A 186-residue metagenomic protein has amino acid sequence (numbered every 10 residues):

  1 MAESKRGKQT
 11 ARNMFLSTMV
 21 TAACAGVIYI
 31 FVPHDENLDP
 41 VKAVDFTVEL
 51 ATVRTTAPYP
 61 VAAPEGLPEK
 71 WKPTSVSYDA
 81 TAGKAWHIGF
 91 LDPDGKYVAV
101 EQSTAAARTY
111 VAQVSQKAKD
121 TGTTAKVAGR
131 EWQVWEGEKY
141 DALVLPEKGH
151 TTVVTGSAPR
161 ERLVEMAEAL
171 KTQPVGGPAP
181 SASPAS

Functional and structural regions predicted by a protein language model:
M1-K70: Charge-rich, low-complexity N-terminal segments
S4, S17, S75-S77, S103 (+3 more regions): Generic serine detector
N13, T21, A25, V32-D35 (+4 more regions): Residue-level signal for functionally critical sites in structured catalytic/ligand-binding pockets
L16, L38, L50, L67 (+4 more regions): Generic detector of leucine side chains in alpha-helical contexts
C24-A25, N37-V41, P60, S77 (+9 more regions): Generic marker of "main functional regions" within proteins
Y29, P33, T121-S186: A short, solvent-exposed beta-edge/loop patch
D39, D45-E136: Short, solvent-exposed recognition patches
